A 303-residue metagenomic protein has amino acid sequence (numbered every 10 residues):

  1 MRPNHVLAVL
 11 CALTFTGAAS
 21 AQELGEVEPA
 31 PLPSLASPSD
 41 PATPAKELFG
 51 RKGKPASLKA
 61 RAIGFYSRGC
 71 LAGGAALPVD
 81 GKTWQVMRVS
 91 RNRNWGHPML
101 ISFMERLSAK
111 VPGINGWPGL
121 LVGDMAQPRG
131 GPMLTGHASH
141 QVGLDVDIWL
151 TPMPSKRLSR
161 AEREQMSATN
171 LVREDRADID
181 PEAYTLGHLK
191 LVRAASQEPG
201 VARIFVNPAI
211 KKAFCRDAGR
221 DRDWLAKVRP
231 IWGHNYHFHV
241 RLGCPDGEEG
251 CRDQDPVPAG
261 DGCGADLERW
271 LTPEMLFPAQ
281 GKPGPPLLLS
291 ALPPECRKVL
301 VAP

Functional and structural regions predicted by a protein language model:
M1-A8: Bacterial N-terminal signal peptides that target proteins for export
T16-A19: N-terminal signal peptide c-region/cleavage motif recognized by signal peptidases
Q22-S39, L158-P303: Catalytic cores and adjacent binding grooves of peptidoglycan-active enzymes
L24-G64: Solvent-exposed N-terminal domain segments of exported/luminal and surface proteins
F49-R51, F103-T135, F205-K227: Extended, low-complexity, intrinsically disordered C-terminal regulatory tails of eukaryotic serine/threonine kinases
K54-V122, Y184-L191: Active-site acidic/histidine clusters and adjacent loop/turn architecture that either coordinate catalytic ions
G116-L120, L144-D145, Q197-I204: Loop/turn elements at helix/coil->beta-strand transitions in domains of secreted/extracellular proteins
T135-P152: Short, surface-exposed glycine/acidic/tryptophan-bearing loops
